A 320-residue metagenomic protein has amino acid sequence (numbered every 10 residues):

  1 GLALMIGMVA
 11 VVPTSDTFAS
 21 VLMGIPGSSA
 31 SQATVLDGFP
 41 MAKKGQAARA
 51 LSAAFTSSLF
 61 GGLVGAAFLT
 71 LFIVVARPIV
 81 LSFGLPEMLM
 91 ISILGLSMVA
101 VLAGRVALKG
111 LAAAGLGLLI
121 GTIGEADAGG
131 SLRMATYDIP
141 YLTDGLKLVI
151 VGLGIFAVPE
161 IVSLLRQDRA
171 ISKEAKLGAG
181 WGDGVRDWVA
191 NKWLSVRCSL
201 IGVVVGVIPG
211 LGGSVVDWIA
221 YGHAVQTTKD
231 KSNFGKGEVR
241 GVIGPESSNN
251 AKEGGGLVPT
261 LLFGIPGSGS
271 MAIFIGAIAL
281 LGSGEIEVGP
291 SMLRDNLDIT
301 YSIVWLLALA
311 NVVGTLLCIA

Functional and structural regions predicted by a protein language model:
G1, V74, P78-L81, A135-E238 (+1 more regions): Helix-loop-helix hairpins and the membrane-proximal interhelical loops of multi-pass alpha-helical transport proteins
G1-L2, V21-T34, F83-M88, L211-W218 (+1 more regions): Short, non-helical or kinked segments that cap or interrupt transmembrane helices
L2-A3, P40-S57, K229-I243, I265 (+1 more regions): Membrane-interface alpha-helices at helix entry/exit sites of multi-pass transporters
A3, G7-A19, A53-G61, G65 (+19 more regions): Alpha-helical transmembrane segments in multi-pass membrane proteins
L22-A50, V75, K176-G178, G235-E238 (+2 more regions): Flexible loop linkers connecting adjacent transmembrane helices in multi-pass alpha-helical membrane transporters
G24, L36-G45, W218-K229, T260-L262: Helix-loop junctions at the membrane interface of multi-pass solute transporters
S52-R169, L280-A320: Membrane-embedded alpha-helical modules
G130-R133, G182-A190, L194, C198 (+2 more regions): P-loop potassium selectivity filter motif centered on the GYG triad
